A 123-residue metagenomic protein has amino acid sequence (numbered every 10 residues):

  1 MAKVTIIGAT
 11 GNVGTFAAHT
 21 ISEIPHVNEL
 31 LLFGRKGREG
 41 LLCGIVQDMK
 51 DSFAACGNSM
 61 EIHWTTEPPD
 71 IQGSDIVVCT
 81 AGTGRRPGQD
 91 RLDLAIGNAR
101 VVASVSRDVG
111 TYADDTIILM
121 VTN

Functional and structural regions predicted by a protein language model:
M1-V4: Extreme N-terminal starter segment of soluble prokaryotic enzymes
I6-I7, L32: Hydrophobic Val/Ile/Leu positions in short beta-strands of Rossmann-like dinucleotide-binding domains
T10: Conserved glycine-rich cofactor-binding loop
V13: Hydrophobic/small residue at the entry helix of a nucleotide-binding pocket
I21: Aromatic pocket-lining residues of Rossmann-like dinucleotide-binding sites
E29-S74: Conserved N-terminal Rossmann-fold NAD(P) cofactor-binding segment
A81-T83: Conserved NAD(P)H cofactor-binding loop of Rossmann-fold oxidoreductase domains
D90-N123: Rossmann-like NAD(P)(H) cofactor-binding subdomain of soluble oxidoreductases
